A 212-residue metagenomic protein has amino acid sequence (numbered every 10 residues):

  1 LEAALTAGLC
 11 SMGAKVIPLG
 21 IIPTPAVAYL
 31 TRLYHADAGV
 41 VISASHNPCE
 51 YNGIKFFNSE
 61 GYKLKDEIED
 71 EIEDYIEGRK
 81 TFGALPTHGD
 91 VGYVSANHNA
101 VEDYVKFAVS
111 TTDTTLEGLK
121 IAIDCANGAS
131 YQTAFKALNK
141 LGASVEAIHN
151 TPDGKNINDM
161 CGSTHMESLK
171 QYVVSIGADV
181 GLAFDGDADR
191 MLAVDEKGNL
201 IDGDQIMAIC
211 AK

Functional and structural regions predicted by a protein language model:
L1-Y51, K136-V194: N-terminal small/polar loop signature for handling phosphorylated ligands or for N-terminal nucleophile
A4, D103, S168, I206-I209: Generic recognition of stable, solvent-exposed alpha-helical segments in well-folded globular domains
L19, C125, G203: Small/polar loops that bind or transfer phosphate-bearing groups
L30, A108, A211: Short, basic phosphate-binding NTP loop
N47, G61, G128, A188-D189 (+1 more regions): Short, glycine-/Ser/Thr-/acidic-enriched flexible segments
N52-V173: Gly/Ser/Thr-enriched, mixed-charge loops and adjacent short helices that form phosphate/oxyanion-binding elements
F56-S59, L192-E196: Short beta-strand-to-turn element immediately C-terminal to the catalytic PLP-Schiff-base lysine in fold type I
K63-K65, A147, N199-K212: Gly/Ser/Thr-rich active-site loops/lids in small-molecule metabolic enzymes that frequently grip phosphoryl groups
